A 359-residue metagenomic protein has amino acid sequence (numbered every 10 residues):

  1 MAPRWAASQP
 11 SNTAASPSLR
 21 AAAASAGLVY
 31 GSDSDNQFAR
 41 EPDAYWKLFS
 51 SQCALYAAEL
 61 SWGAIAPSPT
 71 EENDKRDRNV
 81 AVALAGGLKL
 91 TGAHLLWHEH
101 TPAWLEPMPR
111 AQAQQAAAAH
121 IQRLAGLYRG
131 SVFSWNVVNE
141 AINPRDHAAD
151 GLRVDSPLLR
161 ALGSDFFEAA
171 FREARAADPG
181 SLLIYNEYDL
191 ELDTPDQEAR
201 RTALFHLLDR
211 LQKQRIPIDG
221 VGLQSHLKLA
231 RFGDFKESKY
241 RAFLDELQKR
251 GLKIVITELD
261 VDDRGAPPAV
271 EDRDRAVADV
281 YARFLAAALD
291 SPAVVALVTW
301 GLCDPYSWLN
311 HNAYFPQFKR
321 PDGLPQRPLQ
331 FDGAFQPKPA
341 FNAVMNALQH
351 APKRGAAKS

Functional and structural regions predicted by a protein language model:
M1-A2: N-terminal export leaders
S11-L55, E59-S61: Boundary/entry segment of secreted carbohydrate-active catalytic domains
S16-A22, P67, A103-M108, L127 (+7 more regions): Aromatic-rich peripheral "rim/lid" segments of glycoside hydrolase catalytic domains that contact and position glycan
A22-G27, D35-W46, R153-P268: Noncatalytic carbohydrate-binding groove/subsite architecture in carbohydrate-active enzymes
D35-S51, R76-N79, Q114-L124, E198-L211 (+2 more regions): Short, acidic/polar
F49-L55, A113, R123-F133, L207-G220 (+2 more regions): Structural recognition of alpha->loop->beta junctions
S51, L55-S68, K75-L190, L252 (+1 more regions): Substrate-binding cleft and catalytic face of glycoside hydrolase catalytic domains, especially the flexible beta-alpha
